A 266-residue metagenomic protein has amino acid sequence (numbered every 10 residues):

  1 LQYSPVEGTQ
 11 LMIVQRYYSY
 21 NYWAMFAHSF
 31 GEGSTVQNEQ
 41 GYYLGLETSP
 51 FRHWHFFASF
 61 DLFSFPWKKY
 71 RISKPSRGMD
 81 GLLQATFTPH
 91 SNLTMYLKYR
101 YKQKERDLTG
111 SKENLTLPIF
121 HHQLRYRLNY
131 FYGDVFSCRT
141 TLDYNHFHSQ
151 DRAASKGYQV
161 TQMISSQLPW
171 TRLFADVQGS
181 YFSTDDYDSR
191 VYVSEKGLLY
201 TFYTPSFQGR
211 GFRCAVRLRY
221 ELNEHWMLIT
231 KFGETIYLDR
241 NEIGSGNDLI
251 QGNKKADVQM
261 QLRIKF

Functional and structural regions predicted by a protein language model:
L1-F266: Exposed, low-structure sequence patches enriched in small/polar residues
